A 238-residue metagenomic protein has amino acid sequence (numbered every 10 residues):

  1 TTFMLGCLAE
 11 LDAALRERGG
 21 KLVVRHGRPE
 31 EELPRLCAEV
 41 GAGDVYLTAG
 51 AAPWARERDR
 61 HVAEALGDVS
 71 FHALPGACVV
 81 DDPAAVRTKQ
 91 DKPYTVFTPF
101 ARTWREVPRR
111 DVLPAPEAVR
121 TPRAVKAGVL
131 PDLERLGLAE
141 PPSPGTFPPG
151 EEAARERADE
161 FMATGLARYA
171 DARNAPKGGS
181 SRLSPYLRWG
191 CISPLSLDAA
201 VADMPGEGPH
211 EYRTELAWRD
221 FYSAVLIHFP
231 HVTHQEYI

Functional and structural regions predicted by a protein language model:
T1-P108, V112, G208: Trp/Phe/Arg-rich N-terminal binding region typifying the photolyase-homology
Q90-I238: Glycine/tryptophan-enriched, flexible segments
